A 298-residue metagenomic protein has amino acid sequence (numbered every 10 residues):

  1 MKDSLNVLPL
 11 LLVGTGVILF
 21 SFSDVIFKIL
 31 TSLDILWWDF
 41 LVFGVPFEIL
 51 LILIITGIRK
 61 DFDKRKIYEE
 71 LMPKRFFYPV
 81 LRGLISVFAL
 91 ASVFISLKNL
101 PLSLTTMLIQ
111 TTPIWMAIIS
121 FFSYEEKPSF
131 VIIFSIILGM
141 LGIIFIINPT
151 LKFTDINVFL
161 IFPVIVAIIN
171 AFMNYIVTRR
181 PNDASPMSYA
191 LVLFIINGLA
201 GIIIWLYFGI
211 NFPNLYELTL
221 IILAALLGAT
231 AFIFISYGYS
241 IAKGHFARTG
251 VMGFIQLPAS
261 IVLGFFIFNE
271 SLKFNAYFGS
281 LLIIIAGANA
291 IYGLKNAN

Functional and structural regions predicted by a protein language model:
M1-D39, F153-R179, I195, N298: Glycine-/small-residue-enriched transmembrane alpha-helix faces in small-molecule transporters and effluxers
V7-L12, W38-G57, L138, I161 (+1 more regions): Hydrophobic alpha-helical transmembrane segments of multi-pass integral membrane proteins, especially transporters
L8-G16, D63-S92, V158-V166, F212-A231: Loop-to-transmembrane-helix transition segments
L30, F40, S96, L102 (+8 more regions): Hydrophobic/aromatic residues within transmembrane alpha-helices of multi-pass small-molecule transporters
I35-F88, I169-M173, L191-F208, I285: Transmembrane alpha-helices of multi-pass small-molecule transport proteins
T105-T111, P181-I196, F232-F266: Helix-helix packing/entry segments at the starts of transmembrane helices
T112-I137, P258-Y277: C-terminal transmembrane-helix exit sites in multi-pass transporters
V131-N148, N275-L294: Hydrophobic transmembrane alpha-helices of multi-pass small-molecule transport proteins
